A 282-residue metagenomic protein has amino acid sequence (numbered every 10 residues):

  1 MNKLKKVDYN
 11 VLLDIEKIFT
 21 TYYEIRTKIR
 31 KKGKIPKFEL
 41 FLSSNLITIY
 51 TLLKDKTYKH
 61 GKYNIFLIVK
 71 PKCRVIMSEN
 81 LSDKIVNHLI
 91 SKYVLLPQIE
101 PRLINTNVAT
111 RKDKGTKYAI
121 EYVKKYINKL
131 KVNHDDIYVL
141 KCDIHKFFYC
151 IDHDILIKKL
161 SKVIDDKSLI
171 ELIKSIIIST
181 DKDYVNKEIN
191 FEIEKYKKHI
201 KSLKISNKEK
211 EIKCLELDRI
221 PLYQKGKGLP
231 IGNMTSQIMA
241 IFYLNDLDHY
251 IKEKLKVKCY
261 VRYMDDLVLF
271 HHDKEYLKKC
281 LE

Functional and structural regions predicted by a protein language model:
M1-T48: Non-catalytic, polymerase-adjacent accessory regions of viral genome-replication enzymes
L4-D8, Y93-D152: Active-site-proximal segment of RNA-dependent polymerases
V11-K28, H60-I65, K92-I99, K131: Short, compositionally biased low-complexity segments
E24-P36, F66-M77, I104-T106: Glycine-/proline-rich flexible loop or hinge segments
P36-L42, L53, L269-E282: C-terminal or late-domain output modules
S44-C73: Active-site-flanking structural segment that lines cofactor/substrate pockets
R74-N105, K210, E216-L217: Glycine/proline-rich, flexible active-site/cofactor-binding loop segments that harbor closely spaced acidic
V132-M264, V268-C280: Conserved polymerase palm-domain catalytic core
